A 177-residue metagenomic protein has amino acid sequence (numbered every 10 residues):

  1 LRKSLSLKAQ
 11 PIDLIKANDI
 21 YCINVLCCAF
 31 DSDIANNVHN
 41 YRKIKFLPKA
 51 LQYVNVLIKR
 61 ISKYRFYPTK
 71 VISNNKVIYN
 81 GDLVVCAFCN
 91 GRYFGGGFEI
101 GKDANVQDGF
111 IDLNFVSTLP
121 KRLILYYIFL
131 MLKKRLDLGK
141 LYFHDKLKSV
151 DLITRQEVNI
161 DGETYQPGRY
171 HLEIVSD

Functional and structural regions predicted by a protein language model:
L1-V84: Catalytic core of DAGKc-family lipid kinases
R2-P11, N55-Y64, D103, G139-D151 (+1 more regions): Short linear motifs in intrinsically disordered
D31, A87-G101, T164: Glycine-rich phosphate/pyrophosphate-binding beta-alpha loops
D31-I34, Y79-G81, Y93-G97, K121-I124: Short acidic/glycine-rich loop or secondary-structure boundary segments that cap or lie
K43-Q52, K102-R122: Gly/Ser/Thr-rich active-site loops/lids in small-molecule metabolic enzymes that frequently grip phosphoryl groups
R65-Y67, D82-V84, Q107-I111, K146-K148: A generic structural signal for short beta-strands and their flanking turns/coil linkers
S73-N75, N80, N105, F115-D177: ATP/nucleoside-binding phosphotransfer catalytic cores, i.e., glycine-rich phosphate-binding loops
